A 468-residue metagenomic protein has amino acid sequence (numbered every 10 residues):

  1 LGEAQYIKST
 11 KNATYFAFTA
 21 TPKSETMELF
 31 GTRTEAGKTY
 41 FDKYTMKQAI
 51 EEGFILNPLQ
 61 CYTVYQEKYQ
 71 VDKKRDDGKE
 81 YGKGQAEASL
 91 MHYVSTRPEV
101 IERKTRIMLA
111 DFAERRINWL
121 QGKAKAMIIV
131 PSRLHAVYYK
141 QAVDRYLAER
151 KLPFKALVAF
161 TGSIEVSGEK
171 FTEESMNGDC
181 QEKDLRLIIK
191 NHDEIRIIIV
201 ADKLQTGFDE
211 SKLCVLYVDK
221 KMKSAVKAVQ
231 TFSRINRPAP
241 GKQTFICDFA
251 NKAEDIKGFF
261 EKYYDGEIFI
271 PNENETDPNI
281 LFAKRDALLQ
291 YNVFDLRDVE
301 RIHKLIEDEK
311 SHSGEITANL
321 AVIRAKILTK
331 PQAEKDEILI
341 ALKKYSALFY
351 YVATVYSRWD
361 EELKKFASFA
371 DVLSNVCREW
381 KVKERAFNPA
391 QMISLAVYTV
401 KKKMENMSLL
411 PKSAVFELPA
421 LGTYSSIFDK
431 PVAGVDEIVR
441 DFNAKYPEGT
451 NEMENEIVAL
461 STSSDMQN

Functional and structural regions predicted by a protein language model:
L1-K11, L29-Y44, G178-D184: Substrate-gripping "pore-loop 1 plus following alpha2 helix"
E3-E28, G53: Conserved helicase ATPase motor motifs in RecA-like P-loop NTPase domains
A20-E25, V64-Y69, R133-H135, G162-E165 (+4 more regions): Conserved nucleotide-binding/hydrolysis micro-motifs of P-loop NTPases
E25-K123, K140-D144: Interdomain helical connector at the RecA1-RecA2 junction of SF1/SF2 helicase-like NTPases
M91-V200, P447: Conserved C-terminal RecA-like helicase domain
A113-W119, P131-L134, Y139-T161, E254 (+2 more regions): Catalytic cores and motor modules of nucleic-acid processing enzymes
I197-V200, L204-F232, T244-D248: A short beta-strand element within the Helicase C-terminal
R234-Y264: Conserved segment of the helicase C-terminal RecA-like domain
